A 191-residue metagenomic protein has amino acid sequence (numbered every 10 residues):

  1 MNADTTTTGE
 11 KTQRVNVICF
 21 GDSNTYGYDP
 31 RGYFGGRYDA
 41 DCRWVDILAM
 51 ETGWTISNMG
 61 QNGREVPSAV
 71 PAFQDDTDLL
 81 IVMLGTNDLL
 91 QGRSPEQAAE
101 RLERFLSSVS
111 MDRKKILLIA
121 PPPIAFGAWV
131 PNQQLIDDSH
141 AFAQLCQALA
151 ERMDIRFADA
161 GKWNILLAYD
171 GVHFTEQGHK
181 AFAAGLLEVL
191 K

Functional and structural regions predicted by a protein language model:
M1-G60, V70-D76, K180: Serine-esterase "nucleophile elbow" of acetyl-processing enzymes
T5, Y38, Q61-R64, N132 (+2 more regions): Mixed-charge, polar/low-complexity N-terminal
T25, F34-G35, G63, N87-L90 (+1 more regions): Short histidine/acidic/glycine/proline-rich micro-motifs that form metal- and phosphate-coordinating active-site loops
D46, M50-E51, V70-K191: Alpha-helical cap/lid subdomain in secreted, periplasmic, or secretory-pathway luminal O-acyl-processing enzymes
N58-V66, A160-K162: Acidic carboxylate-rich catalytic motifs and surrounding loops in phosphoryl-/glycosyl-chemistry enzymes
